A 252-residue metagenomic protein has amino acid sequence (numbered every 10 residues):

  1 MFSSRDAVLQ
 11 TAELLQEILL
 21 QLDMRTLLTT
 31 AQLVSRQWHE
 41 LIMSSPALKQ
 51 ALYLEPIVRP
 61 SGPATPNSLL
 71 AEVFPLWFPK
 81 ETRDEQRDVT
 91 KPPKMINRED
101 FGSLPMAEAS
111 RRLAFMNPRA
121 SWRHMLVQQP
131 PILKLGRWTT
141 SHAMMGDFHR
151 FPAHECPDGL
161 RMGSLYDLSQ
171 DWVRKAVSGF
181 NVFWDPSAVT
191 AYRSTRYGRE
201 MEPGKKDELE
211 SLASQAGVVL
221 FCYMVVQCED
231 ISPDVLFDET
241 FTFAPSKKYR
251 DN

Functional and structural regions predicted by a protein language model:
F2-L135: Skp1-binding F-box subdomain of Cullin-RING ligase substrate receptors
P130-N252: Eukaryotic C-terminal
